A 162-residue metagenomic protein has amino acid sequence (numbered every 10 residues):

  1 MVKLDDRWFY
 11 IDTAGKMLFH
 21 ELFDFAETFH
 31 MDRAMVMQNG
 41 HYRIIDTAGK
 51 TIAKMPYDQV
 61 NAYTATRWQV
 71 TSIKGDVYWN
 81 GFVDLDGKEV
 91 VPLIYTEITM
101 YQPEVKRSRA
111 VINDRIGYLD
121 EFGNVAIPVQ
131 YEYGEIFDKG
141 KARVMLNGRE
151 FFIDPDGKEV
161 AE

Functional and structural regions predicted by a protein language model:
M1-E162: Residue-level detector of conserved, function-critical positions
